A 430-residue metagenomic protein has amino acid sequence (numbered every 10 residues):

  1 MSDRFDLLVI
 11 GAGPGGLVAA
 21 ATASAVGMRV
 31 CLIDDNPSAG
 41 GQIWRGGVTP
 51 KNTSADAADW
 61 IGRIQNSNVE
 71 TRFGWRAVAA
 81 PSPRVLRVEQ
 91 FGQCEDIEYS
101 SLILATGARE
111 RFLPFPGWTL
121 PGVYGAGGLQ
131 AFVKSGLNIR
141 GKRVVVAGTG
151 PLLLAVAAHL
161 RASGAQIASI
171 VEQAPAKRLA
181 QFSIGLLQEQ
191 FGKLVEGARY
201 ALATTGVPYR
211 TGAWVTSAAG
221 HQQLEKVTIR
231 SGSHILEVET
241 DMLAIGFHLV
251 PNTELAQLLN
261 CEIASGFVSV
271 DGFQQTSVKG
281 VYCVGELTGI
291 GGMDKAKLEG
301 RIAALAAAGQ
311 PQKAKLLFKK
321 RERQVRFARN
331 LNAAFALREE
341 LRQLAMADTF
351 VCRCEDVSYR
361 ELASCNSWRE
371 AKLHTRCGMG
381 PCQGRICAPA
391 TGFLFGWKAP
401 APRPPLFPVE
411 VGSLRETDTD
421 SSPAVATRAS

Functional and structural regions predicted by a protein language model:
D3-F5, G92-S101, S233-M242, S277: Core beta-strand elements of the Rossmann-like FAD/NAD(P) dinucleotide-binding domain in flavoenzyme oxidoreductases
D3-R63, V146-A147, P151-G192, R385: Beta1-alpha1 glycine-rich phosphate/pyrophosphate-binding loop at the start of Rossmann-like nucleotide-binding domains
L8-I10, I33, I97-G107, E239-H248: Short hydrophobic core segments
T22, V284-K320: A conserved FAD-binding loop/helix module that cradles the flavin
I64-R87, I97, S163-E254, E262-A264: A Rossmann-like FAD-binding core segment of flavoenzymes
A108-V145, T149-V156, S265-G272: Glycine-rich dinucleotide-binding loop and its adjacent helix/turn
G125-V133, M242-G291: FAD-site-proximal beta/loop scaffold in flavoenzymes
D348-L362, T375-F393: Local cysteine-cluster metal-coordination motifs and their immediate loop/turn environment, predominantly Fe-S cluster
